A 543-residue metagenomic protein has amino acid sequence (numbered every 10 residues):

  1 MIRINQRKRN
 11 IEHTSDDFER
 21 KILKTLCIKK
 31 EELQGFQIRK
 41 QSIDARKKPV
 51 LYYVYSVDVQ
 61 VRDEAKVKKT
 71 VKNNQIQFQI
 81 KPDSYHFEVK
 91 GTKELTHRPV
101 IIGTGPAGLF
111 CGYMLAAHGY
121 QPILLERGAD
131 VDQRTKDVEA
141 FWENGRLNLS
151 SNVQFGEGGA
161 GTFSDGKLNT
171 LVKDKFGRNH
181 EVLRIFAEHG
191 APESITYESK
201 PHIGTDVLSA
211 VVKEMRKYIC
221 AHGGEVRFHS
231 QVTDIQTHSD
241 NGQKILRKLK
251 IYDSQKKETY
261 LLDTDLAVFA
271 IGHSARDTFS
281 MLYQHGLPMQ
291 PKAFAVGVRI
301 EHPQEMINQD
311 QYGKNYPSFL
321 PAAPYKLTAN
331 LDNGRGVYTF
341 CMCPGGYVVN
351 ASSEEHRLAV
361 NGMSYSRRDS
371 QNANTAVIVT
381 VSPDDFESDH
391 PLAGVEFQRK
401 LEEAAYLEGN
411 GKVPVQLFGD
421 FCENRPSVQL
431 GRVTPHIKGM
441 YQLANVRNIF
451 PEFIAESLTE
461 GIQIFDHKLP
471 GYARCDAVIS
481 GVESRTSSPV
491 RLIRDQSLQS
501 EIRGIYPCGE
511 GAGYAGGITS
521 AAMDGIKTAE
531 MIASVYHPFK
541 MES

Functional and structural regions predicted by a protein language model:
M1-Y53, V57-F163, K167-S543: Residues forming the flavin
